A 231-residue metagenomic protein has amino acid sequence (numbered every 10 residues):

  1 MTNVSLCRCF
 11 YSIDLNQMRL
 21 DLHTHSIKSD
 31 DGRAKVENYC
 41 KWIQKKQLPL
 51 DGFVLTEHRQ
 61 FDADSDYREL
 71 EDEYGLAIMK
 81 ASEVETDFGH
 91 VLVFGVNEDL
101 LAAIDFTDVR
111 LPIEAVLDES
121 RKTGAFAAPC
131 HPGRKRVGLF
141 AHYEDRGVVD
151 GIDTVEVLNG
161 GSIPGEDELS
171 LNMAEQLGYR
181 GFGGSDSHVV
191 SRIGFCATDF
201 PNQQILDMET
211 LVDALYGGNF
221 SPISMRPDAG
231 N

Functional and structural regions predicted by a protein language model:
M1-F88, R110, V189-S191: An N-terminally biased module of ancient metal coordination in phosphate/nucleic-acid-related enzymes
T2, I205-N231: Mid-to-C-terminal alpha-helical segments outside catalytic/metal-binding sites
L6-C9, T24-D30, D64, D99-F195 (+1 more regions): Domain-core and long-helix interface of multi-subunit machines
M18, D51, L76, A125 (+3 more regions): A structural micro-motif
W42-K45, E69-L70, E119, F126 (+2 more regions): Alpha-helical scaffold elements within enzyme catalytic domains, especially in hydrolases
E71-E73, G95-D99, D145-V148, T198-N202: Short, hinge-like loop/turn segments at secondary-structure boundaries
E83-D105: A basic- and aromatic-enriched beta-loop-alpha substructure that forms the phosphate/nucleotide- and DNA/RNA-contacting
D87-V91, G165, R192-G194, E209-Y216: Short, charged, surface-exposed secondary-structure boundary motifs
